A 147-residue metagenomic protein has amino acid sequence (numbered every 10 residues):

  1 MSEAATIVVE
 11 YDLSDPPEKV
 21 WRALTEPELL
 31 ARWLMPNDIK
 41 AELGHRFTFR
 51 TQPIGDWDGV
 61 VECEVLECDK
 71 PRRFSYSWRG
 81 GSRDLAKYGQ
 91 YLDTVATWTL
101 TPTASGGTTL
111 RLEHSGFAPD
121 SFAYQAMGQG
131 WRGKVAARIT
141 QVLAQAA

Functional and structural regions predicted by a protein language model:
M1-D38, A147: Hydrophobic ligand-binding cavity/cleft-lining segments
A4-E10, R46, V60, R73 (+2 more regions): Intrinsic-disorder/low-complexity, polar/charged segments enriched in Ser/Thr/Lys/Arg/Asp/Glu/Gln
V8, E28-V60: Short beta-edge strand/loop motif at the mouth of beta-sheet-based domains
Y11, V61-E67, D93-P102: Hydrophobic/aromatic beta-strand elements that line small-molecule binding cavities or substrate pockets in beta-rich
P17, L66-R73, T99-T109, G133: A short, structured loop/turn motif at beta-sheet edges
V20, L30, F47, V65 (+4 more regions): Hydrophobic pocket/interface hotspot
W78-D84, E113-P119: Short, solvent-exposed aromatic-acidic interface loops
G116-A147: A conserved amphipathic terminal alpha-helix motif
